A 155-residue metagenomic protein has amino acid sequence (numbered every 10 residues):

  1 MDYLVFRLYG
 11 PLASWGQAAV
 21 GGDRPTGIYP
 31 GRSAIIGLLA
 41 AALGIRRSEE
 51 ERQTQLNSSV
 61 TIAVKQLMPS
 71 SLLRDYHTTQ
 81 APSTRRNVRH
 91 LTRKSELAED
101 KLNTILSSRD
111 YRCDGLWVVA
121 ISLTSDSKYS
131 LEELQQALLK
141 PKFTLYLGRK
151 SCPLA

Functional and structural regions predicted by a protein language model:
M1, T61, D114-V118: Short, surface-exposed beta-edge/turn micro-motifs
M1-R7: ADP-ribose/NAD+-binding catalytic cleft of ART/PARP-like enzymes
D2, Q17-N87: Glycine/small-residue-rich interface belts in oligomeric ring/scaffold proteins and their assembly partners
L8-S14: Short polar catalytic/cofactor-binding loops
Q66-A155: Internal, well-folded beta-alpha domain core
